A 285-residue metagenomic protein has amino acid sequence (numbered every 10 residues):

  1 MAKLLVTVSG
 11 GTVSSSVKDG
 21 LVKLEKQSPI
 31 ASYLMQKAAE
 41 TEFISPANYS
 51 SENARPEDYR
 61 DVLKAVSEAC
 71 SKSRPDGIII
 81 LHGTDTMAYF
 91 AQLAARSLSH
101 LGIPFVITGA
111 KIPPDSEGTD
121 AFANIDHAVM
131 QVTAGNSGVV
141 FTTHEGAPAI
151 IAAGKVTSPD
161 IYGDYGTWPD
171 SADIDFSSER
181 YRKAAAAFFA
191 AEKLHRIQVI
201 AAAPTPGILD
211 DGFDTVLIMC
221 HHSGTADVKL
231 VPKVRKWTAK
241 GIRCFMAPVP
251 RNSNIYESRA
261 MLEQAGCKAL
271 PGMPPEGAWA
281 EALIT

Functional and structural regions predicted by a protein language model:
A2-T285: Active-site histidine-anchored catalytic micro-motif
